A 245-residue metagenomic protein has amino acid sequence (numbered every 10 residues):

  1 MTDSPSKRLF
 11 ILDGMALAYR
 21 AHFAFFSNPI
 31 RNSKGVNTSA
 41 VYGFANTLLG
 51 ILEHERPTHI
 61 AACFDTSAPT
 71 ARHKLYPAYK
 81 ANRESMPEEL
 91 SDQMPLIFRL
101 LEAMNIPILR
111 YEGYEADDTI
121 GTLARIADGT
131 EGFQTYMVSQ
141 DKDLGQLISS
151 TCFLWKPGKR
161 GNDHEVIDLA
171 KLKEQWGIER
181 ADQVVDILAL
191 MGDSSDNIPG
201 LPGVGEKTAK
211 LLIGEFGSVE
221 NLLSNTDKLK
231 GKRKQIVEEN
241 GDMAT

Functional and structural regions predicted by a protein language model:
T2-V138, K142-A170, M243-T245: Noncatalytic, basic helical substrate-engagement surface that gates or grips nucleic-acid strands
D3-S6, R56-A61, G129, S149-F153 (+1 more regions): Non-catalytic nucleic-acid-binding/docking modules located in mid-to-C-terminal regions of nucleic-acid enzymes
